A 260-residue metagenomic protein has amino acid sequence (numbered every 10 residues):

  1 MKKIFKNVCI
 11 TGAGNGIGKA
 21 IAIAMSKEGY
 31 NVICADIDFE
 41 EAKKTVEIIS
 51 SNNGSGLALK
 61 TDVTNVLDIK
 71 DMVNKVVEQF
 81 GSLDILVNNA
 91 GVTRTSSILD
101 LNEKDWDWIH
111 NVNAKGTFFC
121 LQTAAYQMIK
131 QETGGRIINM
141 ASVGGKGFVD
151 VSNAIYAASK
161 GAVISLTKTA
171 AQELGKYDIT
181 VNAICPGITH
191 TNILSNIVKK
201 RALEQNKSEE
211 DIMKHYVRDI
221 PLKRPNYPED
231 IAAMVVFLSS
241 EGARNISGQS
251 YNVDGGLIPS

Functional and structural regions predicted by a protein language model:
S97-I98, D105-W108, Y216: Substrate-binding pocket helix/loop in short-chain dehydrogenase/reductase
L101, F148-A157, T169, I197: Active-site loop-to-helix junction immediately N-terminal to the catalytic Tyr of the SDR YXXXK motif in Rossmann-fold
L121, S159, T167: Active-site helix of classical SDR
Y126, Q172-E173, R244: Alpha-helical segment proximal to the catalytic Tyr-Lys
S142: Residue(s) in the substrate-gating loop at a strand-loop-helix junction that position the organic substrate next
G175, T180, I246-G248: Short, small/polar-rich loop/turn modules that mediate ligand/substrate recognition or access, typified
R224, V236, S247-S260: Short C-terminal tail/terminal secondary-structure segment of NAD(P)H-dependent dehydrogenase/reductase domains
